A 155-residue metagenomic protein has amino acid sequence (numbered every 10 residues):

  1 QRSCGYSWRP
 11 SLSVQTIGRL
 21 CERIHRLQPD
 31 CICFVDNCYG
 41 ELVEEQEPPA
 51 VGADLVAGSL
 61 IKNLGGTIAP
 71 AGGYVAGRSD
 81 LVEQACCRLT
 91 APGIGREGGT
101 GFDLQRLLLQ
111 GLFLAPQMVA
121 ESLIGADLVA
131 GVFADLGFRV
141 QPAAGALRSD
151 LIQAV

Functional and structural regions predicted by a protein language model:
Q1-A120, I124, A130-F133, R139-V140: Conserved PLP-enzyme active-site core in the AAT-like
L114, I152-V155: Short glycine/threonine-rich loop-to-helix capping motif typified by GTGT followed within a few residues by an Asp-Pro
G145-Q153: Conserved glycine-rich beta-strand-loop-beta hairpin in the small C-terminal domain of fold type I
